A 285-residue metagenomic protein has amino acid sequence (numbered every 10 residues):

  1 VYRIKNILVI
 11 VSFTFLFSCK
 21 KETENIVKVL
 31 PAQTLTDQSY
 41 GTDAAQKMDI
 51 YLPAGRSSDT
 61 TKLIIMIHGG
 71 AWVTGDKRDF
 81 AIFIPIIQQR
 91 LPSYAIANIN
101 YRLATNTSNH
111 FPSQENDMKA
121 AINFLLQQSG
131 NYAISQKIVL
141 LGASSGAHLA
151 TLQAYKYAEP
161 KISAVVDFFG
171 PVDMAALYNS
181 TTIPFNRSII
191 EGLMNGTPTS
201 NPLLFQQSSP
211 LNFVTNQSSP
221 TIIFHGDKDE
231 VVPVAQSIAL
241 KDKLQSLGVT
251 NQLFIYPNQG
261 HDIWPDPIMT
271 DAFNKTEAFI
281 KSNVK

Functional and structural regions predicted by a protein language model:
E22-S57: N-terminal cap/lid segment of alpha/beta-hydrolase-fold proteins
T60-G70: Short beta-strand element of the alpha/beta-hydrolase
R78-N98: Short amphipathic alpha-helix adjacent to the substrate-entry channel of hydrolases
A120-S180: Primarily recognizes the serine-hydrolase "nucleophile elbow" in alpha/beta-hydrolase and SGNH/GDSL folds
A176-F213: Mobile cap/lid helix-loop segments that gate and shape the active-site cleft of serine hydrolases
Q217, I222-H225, D229: Short beta-strand/loop motif that positions the catalytic acidic residue of the alpha/beta-hydrolase fold
E230-Q236: Conserved alpha/beta-hydrolase "acid-adjacent" motif
I238-K285: C-terminal catalytic histidine-bearing segment of alpha/beta-hydrolase fold enzymes
